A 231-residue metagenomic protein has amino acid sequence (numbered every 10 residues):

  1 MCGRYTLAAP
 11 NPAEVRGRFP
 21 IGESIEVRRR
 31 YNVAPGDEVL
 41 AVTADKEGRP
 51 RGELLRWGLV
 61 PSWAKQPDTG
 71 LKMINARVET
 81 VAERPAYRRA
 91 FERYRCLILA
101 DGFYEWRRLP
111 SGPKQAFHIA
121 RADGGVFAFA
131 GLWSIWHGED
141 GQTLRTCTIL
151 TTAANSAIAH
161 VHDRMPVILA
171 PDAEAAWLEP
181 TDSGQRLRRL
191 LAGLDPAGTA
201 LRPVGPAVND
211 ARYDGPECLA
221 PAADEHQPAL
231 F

Functional and structural regions predicted by a protein language model:
M1-F231: Short linear sequence motif anchored by a di-proline
